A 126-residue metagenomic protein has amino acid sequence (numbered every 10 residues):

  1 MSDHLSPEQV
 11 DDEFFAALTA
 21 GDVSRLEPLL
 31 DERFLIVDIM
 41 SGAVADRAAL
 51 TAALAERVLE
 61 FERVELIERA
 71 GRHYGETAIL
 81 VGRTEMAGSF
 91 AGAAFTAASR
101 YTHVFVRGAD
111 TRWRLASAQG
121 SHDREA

Functional and structural regions predicted by a protein language model:
M1-E27, L35-A126: A beta-strand edge to alpha-helix "cap/lid" segment located at domain peripheries
